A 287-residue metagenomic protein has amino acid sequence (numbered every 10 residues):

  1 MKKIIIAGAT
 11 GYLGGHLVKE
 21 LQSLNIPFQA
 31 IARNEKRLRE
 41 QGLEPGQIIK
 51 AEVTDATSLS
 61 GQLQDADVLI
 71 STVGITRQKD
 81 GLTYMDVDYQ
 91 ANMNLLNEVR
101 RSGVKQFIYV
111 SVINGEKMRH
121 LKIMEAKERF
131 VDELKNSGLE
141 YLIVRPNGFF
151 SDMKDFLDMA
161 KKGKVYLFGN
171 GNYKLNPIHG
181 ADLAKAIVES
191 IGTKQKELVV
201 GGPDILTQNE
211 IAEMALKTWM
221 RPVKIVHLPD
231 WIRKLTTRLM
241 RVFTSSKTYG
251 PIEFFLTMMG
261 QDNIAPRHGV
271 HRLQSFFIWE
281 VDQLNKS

Functional and structural regions predicted by a protein language model:
I4-L24: N-terminal Rossmann NAD(P)H-binding glycine-rich loop of SDR-like oxidoreductase domains
I5, R33-N94, E98-R101, E116: NAD(P)H-binding glycine-rich loop region in Rossmannoid oxidoreductase-like domains and their noncatalytic homologs
L13, L69, L183, I187 (+2 more regions): Non-catalytic, hydrophobic alpha-helical segments
I75-K161: Glycine-/Pro-rich loop/turn segments that contact NAD(P) or position catalytic residues in Rossmann-like domains
S151-D158, E189-L198, R221-P222: Glycine/proline-rich active-site loop of Rossmann-fold NAD(P)-dependent oxidoreductases
F168-Y173, L198-I205, L216-M220, L228: Glycine-rich Rossmann NAD(P)(H)-binding loop
G169-S190, K196: Substrate-positioning beta->alpha
D230-S287: A hydrophobic C-terminal alpha-helical subdomain
